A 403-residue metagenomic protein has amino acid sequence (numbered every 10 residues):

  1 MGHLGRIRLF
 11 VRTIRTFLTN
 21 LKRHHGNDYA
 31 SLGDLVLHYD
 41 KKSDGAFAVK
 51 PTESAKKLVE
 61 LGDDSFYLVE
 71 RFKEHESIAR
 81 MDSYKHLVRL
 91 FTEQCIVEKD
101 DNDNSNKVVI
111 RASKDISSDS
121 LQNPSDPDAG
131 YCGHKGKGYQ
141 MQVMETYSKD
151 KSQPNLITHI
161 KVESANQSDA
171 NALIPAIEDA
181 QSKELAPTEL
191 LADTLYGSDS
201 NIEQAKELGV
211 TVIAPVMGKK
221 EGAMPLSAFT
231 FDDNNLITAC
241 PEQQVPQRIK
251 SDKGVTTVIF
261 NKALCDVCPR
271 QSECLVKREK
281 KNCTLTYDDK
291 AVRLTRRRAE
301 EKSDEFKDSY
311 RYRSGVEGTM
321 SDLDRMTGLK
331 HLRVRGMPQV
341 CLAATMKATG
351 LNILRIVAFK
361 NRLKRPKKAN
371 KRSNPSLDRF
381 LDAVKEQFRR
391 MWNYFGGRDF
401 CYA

Functional and structural regions predicted by a protein language model:
M1-A403: Anion-binding and metal-coordination hotspots
